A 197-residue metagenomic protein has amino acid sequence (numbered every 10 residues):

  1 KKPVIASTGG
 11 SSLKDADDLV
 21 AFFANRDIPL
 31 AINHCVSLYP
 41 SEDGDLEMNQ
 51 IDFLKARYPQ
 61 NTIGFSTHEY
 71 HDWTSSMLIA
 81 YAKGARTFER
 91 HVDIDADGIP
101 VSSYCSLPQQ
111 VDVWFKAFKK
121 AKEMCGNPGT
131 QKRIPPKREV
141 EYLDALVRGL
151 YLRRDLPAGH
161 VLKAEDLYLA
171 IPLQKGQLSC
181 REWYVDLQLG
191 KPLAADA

Functional and structural regions predicted by a protein language model:
K1-A197: Catalytic cores and adjacent flexible loops of soluble metabolic enzymes that perform enolate/carbanion chemistry on
